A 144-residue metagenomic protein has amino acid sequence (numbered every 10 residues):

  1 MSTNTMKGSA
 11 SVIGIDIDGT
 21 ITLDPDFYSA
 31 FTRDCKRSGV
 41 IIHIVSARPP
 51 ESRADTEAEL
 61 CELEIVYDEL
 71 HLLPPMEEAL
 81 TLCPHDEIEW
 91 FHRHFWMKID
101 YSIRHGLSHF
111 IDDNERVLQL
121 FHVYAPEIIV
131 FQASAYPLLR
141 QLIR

Functional and structural regions predicted by a protein language model:
M1-C83: Alpha-helical substrate-recognition element adjacent to the catalytic core
A54-R144: C-terminal cap/substrate-recognition subdomain and adjoining C-terminal extension of metal-dependent phosphatase-like
